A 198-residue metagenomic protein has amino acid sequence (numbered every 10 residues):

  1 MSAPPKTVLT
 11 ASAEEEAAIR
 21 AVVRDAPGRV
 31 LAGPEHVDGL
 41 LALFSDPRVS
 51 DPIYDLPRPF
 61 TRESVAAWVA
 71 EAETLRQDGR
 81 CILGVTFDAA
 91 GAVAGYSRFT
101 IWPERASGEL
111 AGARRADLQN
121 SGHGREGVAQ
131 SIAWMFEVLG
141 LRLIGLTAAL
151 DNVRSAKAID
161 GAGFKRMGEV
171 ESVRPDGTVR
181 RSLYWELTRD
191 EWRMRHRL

Functional and structural regions predicted by a protein language model:
M1-R48, T86-L198: Acyl-donor (CoA/ACP) binding surface of acyl/acetyltransferases
S50-A70, G84: Conserved GNAT-fold acetyl-CoA-binding loop/helix
E71-A72, W134: A generic secondary-structure signal
T74-G79: Short loop/turn motifs at secondary-structure junctions and domain boundaries
